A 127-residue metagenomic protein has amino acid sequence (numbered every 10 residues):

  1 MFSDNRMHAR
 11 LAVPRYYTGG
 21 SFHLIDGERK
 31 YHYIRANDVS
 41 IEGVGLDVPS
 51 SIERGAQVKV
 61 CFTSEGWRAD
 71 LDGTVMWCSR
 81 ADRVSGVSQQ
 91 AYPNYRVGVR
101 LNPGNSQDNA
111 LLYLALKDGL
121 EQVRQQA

Functional and structural regions predicted by a protein language model:
M1-I41, Y113-A127: N-terminal helix initiation/capping motif
R10, R29, V39, E53 (+2 more regions): Short coil/turn motifs at beta-sheet boundaries
T18-L24, G55-A69: Short conserved beta-strand and strand-loop elements enriched in small hydrophobics with frequent Asp/Gly
I41, W77-V84: Short, conserved beta-turn/loop elements at beta-strand boundaries and strand-helix junctions
D47-S51: Short, surface-exposed secondary-structure edge patches
L71-M76: Short beta-strand-centered aromatic/proline hotspots
R83-A127: C-terminal output/interaction extensions
